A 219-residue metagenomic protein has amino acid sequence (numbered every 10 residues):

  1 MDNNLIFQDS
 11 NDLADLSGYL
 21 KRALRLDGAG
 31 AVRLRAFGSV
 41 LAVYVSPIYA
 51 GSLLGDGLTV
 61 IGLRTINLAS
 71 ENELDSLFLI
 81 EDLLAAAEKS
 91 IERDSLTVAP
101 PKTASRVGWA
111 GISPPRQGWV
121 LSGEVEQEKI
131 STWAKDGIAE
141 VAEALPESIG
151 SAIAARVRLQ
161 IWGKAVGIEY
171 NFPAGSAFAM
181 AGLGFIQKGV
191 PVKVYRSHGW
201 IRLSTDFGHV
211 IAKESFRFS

Functional and structural regions predicted by a protein language model:
M1-L58: N-terminal ordered "arm"
N3-N4, N11, N67, N72 (+1 more regions): Detector for Asparagine
Q8, R35, I66-A69, E81 (+1 more regions): A structural detector for beta-sheet-dominated domains
R35-A42, G62, K102, S122: A sequence-level detector of short, solvent-exposed, charge-rich linear segments
Y44-V45, S52-T65, V210-F218: Short amphipathic beta-strand/extended segments with alternating polar/hydrophobic composition
P47-G62, N171-F178, Y195: Short, Lys/Arg-enriched charge-dense amphipathic segments
S52-I91: A broadly used, surface-exposed interaction patch
I80-S219: Long, compositionally biased intrinsically disordered terminal regions
